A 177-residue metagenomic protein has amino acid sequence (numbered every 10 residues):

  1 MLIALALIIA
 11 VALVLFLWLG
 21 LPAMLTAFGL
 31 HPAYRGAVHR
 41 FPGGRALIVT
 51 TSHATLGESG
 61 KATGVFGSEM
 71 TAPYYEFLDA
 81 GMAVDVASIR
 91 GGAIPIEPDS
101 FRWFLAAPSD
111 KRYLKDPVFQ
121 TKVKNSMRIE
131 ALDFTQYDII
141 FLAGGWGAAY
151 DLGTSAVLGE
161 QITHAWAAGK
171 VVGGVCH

Functional and structural regions predicted by a protein language model:
M1-A168: Extended, subdomain-level signal for the structured scaffold at the beginning of enzyme domains
A165-H177: A contiguous pocket-lining binding segment that forms or flanks enzyme active sites
